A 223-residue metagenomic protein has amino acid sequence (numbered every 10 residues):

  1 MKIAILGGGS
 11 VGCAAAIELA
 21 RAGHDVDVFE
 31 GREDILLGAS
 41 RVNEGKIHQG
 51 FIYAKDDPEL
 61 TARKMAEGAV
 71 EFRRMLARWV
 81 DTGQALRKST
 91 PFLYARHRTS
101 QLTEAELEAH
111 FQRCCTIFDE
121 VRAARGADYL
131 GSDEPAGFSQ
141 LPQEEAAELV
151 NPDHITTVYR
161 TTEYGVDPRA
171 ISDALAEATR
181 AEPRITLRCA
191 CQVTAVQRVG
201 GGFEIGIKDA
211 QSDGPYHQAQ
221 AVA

Functional and structural regions predicted by a protein language model:
K2-V28: N-terminal Rossmann-like FAD-binding beta1-loop-alpha1 element of flavoenzymes
A4-L6, F29, H217-A223: Short hydrophobic core segments
S10, A14, E71, A170 (+1 more regions): Short amphipathic alpha-helical face segments that pack within enzyme cores and frequently flank/anchor catalytic
R21-R41: Glycine-rich FAD pyrophosphate-binding loop
G23, N43, A219-V222: Short, well-ordered alpha-helix to beta-strand connector turns
G45-Q143: Dinucleotide-binding Rossmann-like beta1-alpha1 core, especially the glycine-rich loop that anchors the ADP
T99-E182, T186-R188, V196-G201, G206: Flavin (FAD/FMN) cofactor-binding and adjacent substrate-gating region of FAD-dependent oxidoreductase domains
T194-Q218, V222: Conserved beta-strand-loop-beta-strand element in the redox core of flavoprotein oxidoreductases
